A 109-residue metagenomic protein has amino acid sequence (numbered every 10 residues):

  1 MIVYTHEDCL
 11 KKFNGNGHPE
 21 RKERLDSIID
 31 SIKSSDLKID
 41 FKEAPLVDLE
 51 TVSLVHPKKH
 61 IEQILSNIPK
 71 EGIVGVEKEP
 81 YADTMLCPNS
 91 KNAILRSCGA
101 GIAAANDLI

Functional and structural regions predicted by a protein language model:
M1-I109: HDAC/HDAC-like amidohydrolase catalytic core signature
